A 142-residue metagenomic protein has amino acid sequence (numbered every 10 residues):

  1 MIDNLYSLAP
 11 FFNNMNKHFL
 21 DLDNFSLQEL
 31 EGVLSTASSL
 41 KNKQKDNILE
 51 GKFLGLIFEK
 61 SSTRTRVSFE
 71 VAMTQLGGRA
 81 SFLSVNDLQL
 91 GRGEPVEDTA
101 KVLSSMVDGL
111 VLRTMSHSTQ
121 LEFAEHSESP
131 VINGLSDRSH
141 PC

Functional and structural regions predicted by a protein language model:
M1-N14: N-terminal amphipathic/basic-hydrophobic helices that include classical n-h-c signal peptides and signal-anchor
S7-P10, L27, T74, G91: A generic signature of intrinsically disordered, low-complexity regions enriched in glycine/proline and charged/polar
F11-V67, V71: Positively charged, low-complexity intrinsically disordered leader regions
L49-C142: Phosphate/diphosphate ligand-binding glycine-rich loop within oxidoreductases
